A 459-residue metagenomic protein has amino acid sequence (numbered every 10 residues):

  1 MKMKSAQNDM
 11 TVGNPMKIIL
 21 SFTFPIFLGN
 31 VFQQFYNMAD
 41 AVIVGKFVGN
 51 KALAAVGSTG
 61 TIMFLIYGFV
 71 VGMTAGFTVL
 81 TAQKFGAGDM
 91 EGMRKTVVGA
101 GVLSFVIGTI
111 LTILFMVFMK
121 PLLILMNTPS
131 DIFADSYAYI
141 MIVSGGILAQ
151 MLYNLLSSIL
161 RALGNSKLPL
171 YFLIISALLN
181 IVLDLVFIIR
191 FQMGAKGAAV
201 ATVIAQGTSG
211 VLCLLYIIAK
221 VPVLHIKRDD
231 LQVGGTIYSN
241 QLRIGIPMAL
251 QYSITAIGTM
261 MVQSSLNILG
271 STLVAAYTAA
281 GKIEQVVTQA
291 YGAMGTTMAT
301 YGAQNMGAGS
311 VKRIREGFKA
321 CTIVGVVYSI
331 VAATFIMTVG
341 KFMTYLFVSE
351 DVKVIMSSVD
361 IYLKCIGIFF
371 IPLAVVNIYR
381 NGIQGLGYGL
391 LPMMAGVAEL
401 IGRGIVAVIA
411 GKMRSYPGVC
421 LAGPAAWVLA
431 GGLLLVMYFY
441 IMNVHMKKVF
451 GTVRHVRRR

Functional and structural regions predicted by a protein language model:
M1-T23, T81-G146, R190-I246, G302-F369 (+1 more regions): Short alpha-helical transmembrane segments in multi-pass integral membrane proteins
V12, M16-F35, A39, I62 (+8 more regions): Residue-level signal for short hydrophobic patches within transmembrane helices of multi-pass membrane transporters
S21-D40, I142, Y153, S176 (+4 more regions): Transmembrane helical elements of multi-pass membrane transporters/channels
L28, D40-V44, V56, T81 (+22 more regions): Hydrophobic/aromatic residues within transmembrane alpha-helices of membrane transport systems, especially the TMDs
F35-L53, L123-S130, V186-M193, S253-K282 (+4 more regions): Helix-terminus/linker motif at the lipid-water interface of multi-pass membrane proteins
V44-F64, S130-D135, A195-K196, I237-I244 (+5 more regions): Interfacial/gating helices of multi-pass transporter permease domains
L53-I113, Q150-P169, A276-G340, L373-A395: Small-residue-rich hydrophobic transmembrane alpha-helices
T74, V143-R161, P169-A177, A198-V211 (+4 more regions): Short runs within selected transmembrane alpha-helices of multi-pass transporters and secretion channels
